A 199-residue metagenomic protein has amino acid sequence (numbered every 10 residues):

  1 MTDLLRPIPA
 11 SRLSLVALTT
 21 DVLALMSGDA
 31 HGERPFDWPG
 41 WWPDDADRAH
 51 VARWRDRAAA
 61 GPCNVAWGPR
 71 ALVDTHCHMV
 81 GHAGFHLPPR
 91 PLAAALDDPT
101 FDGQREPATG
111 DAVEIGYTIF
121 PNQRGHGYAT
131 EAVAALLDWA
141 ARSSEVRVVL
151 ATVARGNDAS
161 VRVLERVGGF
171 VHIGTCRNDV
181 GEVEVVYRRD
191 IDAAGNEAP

Functional and structural regions predicted by a protein language model:
M1-E114, T118-N122, D138-W139, S143 (+2 more regions): GNAT-family acyltransferases
F85, Y117, G125-W139, V161-R166: Conserved acetyl-CoA-binding loop-helix of GNAT-fold acetyltransferases
V149-V153: Conserved hydrophobic beta-strand within the GNAT/NAT acetyltransferase core sheet that lines the active-site cleft
